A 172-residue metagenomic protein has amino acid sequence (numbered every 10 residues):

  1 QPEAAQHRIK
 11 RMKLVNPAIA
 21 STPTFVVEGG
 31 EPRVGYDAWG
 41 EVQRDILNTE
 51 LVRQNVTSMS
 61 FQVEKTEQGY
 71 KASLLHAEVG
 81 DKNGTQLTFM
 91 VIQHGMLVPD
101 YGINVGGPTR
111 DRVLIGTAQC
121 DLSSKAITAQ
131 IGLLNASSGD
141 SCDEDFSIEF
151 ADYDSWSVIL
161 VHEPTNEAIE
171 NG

Functional and structural regions predicted by a protein language model:
Q1-G172: Short, conserved sequence motifs used for protein processing/export or organelle targeting and for catalysis
